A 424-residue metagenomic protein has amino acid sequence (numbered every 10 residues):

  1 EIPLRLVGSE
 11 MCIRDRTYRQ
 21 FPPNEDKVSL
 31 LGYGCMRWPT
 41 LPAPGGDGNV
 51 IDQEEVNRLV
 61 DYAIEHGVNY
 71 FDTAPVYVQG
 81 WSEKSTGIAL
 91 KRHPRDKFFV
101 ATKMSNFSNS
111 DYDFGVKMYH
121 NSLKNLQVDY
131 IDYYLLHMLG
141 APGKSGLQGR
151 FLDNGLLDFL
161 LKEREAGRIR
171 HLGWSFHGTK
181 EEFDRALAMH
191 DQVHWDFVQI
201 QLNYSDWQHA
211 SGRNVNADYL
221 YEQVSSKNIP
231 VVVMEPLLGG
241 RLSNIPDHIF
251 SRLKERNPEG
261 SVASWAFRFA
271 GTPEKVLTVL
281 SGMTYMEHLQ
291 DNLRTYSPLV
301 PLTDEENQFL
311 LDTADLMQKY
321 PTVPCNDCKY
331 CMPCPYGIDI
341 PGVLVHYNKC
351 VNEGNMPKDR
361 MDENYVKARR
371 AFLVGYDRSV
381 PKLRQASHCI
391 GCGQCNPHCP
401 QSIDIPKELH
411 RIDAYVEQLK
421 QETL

Functional and structural regions predicted by a protein language model:
E1-I13: Single conserved hydrophobic/aromatic residue that forms the stacking wall/gate of nucleotide- or nucleobase-binding
R14-G34: N-terminal amphipathic alpha-helix/helix-capping segment at the start of soluble metabolic enzymes
F21, Y33, A63, F71 (+12 more regions): Conserved, mostly hydrophobic/aromatic
L41-P42, N109-V232, L237, I245-F250 (+2 more regions): Glycine/proline-rich, positively charged, aromatic-decorated active-site loop/lid region on the catalytic face
P42-G45, V50, Y70-A89, G140-S145: Glycine-rich, proline-tolerant flexible connector loops at the mouths of alpha/beta enzymes
V56-V76: Catalytic domains of carbohydrate-active enzymes, especially glycoside hydrolases
N69, H194, Y219-L424: Structured C-terminal cap/extension of enzyme domains
Y70-Y77, R170-S175, T278-L280, C399: Short catalytic-loop micro-motif centered on adjacent basic/acidic residues
